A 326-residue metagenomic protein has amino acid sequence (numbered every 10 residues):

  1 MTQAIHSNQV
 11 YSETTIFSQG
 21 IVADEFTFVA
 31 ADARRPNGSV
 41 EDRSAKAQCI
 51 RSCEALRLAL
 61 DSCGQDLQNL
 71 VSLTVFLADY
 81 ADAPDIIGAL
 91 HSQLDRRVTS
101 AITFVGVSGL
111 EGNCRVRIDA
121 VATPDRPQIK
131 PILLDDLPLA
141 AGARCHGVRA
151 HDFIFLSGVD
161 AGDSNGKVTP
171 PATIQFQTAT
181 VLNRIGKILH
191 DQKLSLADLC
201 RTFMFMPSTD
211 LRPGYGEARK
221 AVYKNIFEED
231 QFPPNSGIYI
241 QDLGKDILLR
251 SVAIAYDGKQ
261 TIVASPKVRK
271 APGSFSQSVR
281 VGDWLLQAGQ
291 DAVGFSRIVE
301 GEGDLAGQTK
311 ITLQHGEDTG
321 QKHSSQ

Functional and structural regions predicted by a protein language model:
M1-E54, L58-S72, L77-N183, K187-R201 (+1 more regions): N-terminal presequence-like segments and the immediate start of the first folded domain
